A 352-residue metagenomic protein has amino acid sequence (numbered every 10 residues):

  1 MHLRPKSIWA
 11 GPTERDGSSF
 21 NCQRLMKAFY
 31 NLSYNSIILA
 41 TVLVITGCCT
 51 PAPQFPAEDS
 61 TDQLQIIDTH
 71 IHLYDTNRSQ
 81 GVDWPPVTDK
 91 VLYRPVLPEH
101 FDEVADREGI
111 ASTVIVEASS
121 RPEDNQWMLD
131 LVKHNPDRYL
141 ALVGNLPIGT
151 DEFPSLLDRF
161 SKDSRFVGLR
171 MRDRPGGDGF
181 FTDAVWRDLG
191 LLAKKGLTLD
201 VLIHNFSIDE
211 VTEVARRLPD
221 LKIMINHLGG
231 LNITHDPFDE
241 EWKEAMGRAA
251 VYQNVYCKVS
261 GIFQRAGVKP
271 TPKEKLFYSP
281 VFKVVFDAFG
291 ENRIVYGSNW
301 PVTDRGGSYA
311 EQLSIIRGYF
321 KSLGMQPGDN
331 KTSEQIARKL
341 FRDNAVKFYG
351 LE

Functional and structural regions predicted by a protein language model:
E14-D16, N21-I38: Bacterial N-terminal signal peptides that target proteins for export
S19, K27-F29, C48-T50, F55-T69 (+4 more regions): Mid-to-C-terminal alpha-helical segments outside catalytic/metal-binding sites
N35-G47: Bacterial N-terminal signal peptides
A52-K195: Mid-domain alpha/beta scaffold segments of enzyme catalytic cores
H70, M128, L192, C257 (+3 more regions): Conserved, mostly hydrophobic/aromatic
H72, A118-S119, N145-G149, M171-R174 (+4 more regions): Active-site beta-loop-alpha junctions enriched in small/polar residues
V167, D178-V295, G324: Catalytic pocket-lining loop regions of alpha/beta-barrel enzymes, especially the amidohydrolase/enolase/GH5 lineages
